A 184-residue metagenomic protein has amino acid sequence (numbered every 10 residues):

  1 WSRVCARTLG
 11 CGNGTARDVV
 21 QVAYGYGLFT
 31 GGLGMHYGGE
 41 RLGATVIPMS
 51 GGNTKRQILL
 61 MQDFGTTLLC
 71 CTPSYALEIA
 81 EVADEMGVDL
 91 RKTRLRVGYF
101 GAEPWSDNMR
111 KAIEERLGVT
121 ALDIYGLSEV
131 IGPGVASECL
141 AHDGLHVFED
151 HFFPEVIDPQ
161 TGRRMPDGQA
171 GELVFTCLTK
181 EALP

Functional and structural regions predicted by a protein language model:
W1-V4, G27-G31, M49-N53: Short secondary-structure boundary/capping elements
S2-V19, N53-T66: Conserved ATP-dependent adenylate/AMP-binding module captured primarily in the ANL superfamily
A6-A44: Conserved AMP-binding loop of ANL adenylate-forming enzymes
L42-P184: Active-site glycine/GP-rich loop and adjacent strand/helix microenvironment that borders small-molecule binding pockets
